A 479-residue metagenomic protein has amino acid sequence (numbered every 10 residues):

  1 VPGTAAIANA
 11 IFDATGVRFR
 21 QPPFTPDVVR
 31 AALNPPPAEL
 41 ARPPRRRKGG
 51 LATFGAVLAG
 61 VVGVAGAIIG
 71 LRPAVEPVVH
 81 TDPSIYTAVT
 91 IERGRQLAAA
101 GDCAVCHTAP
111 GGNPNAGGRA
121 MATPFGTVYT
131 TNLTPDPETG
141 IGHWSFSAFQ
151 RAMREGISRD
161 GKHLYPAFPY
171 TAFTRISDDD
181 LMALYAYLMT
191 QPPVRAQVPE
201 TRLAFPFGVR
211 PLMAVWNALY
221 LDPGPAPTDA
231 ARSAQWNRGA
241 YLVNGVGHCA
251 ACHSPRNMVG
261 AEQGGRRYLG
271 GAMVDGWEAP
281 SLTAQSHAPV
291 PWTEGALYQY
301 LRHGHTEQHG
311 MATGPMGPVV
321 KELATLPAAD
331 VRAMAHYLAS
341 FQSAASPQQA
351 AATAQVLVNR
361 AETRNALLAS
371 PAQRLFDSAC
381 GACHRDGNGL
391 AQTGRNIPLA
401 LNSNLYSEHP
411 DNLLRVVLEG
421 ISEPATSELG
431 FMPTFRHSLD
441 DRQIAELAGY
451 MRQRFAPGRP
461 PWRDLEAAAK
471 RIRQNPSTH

Functional and structural regions predicted by a protein language model:
V1-I69: Cofactor-binding beta-sheet edge motifs in enzyme active sites
I7, I11, G16, C383 (+2 more regions): Hydrophobic, well-ordered secondary-structure elements that form the walls of internal hydrophobic environments
I69-R93: Ser/Thr/Pro/Gly-rich low-complexity linker/stalk segments immediately outside membranes or between
E76-T81, T108-G126, R159-A240, N244-G245 (+5 more regions): Flexible coil segments in periplasmic/lumen-exposed cytochrome c-class electron-transfer proteins
Y86-M121: Short extracytoplasmic
T139-I157, G161, T174, V290-E294: Aromatic- and charge-enriched surface segment that lines or borders ligand/interaction sites
P371-H409: C-terminal structural cap/anchor segments
L399-R442, E446: Extended, polar beta-sheet/loop recognition surfaces of beta-rich domains that mediate binding to diverse ligands
